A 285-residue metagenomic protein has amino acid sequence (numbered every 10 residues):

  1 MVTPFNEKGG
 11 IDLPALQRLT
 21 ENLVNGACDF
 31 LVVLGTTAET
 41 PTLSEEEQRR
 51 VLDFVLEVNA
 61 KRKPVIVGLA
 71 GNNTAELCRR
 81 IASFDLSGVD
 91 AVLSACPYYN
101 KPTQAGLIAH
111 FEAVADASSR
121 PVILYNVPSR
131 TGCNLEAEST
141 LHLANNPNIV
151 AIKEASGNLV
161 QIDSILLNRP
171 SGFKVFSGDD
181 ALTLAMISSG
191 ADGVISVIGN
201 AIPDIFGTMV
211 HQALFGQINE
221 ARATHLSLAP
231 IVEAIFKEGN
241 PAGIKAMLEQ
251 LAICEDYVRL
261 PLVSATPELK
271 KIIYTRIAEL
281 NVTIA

Functional and structural regions predicted by a protein language model:
M1-V2, N22, G26-C28, T37 (+2 more regions): C-terminal alpha-helical cap/extension of soluble enzyme domains
T3-N134: Active-site beta->alpha loop and helix N-cap motifs at the rims of alpha/beta catalytic domains
G9, I152, I273: Residue-level signature of catalytic and energy-coupling elements of molecular machines, predominantly ATP/GTP-dependent
L16, Q48, L52, L77 (+7 more regions): A general structural signal for well-ordered alpha-helical segments in protein cores
G26, R50, F54-N59, S83 (+9 more regions): Alpha-helical structural signal in soluble globular domains
D116-A117, R130-F236: Catalytic alpha/beta core domains of metabolic enzymes, predominantly
N126, N148-I149, R259-L260: Glycine-rich phosphate-binding "P-loop"
V127, D180, M247: Short, well-ordered beta-to-alpha junction loops that form the rim of enzyme active sites and present histidine/acidic
